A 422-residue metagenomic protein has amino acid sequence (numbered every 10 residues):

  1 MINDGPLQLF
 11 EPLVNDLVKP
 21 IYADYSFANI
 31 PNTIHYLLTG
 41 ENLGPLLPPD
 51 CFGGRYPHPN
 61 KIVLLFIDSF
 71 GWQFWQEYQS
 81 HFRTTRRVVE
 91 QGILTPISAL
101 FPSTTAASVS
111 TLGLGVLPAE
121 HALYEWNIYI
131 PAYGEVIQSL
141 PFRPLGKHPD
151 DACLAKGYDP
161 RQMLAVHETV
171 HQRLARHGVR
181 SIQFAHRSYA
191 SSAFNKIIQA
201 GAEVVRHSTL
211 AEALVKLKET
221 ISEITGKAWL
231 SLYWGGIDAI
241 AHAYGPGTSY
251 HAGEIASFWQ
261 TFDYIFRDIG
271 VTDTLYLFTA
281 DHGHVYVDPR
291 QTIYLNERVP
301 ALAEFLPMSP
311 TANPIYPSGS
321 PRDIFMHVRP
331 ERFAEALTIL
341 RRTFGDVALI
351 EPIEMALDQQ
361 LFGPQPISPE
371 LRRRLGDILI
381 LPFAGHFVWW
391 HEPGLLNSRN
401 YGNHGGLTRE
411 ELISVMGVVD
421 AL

Functional and structural regions predicted by a protein language model:
M1-L422: Feature captures the catalytic ectodomains and active-site-proximal regions of enzymes that hydrolyze or transfer
